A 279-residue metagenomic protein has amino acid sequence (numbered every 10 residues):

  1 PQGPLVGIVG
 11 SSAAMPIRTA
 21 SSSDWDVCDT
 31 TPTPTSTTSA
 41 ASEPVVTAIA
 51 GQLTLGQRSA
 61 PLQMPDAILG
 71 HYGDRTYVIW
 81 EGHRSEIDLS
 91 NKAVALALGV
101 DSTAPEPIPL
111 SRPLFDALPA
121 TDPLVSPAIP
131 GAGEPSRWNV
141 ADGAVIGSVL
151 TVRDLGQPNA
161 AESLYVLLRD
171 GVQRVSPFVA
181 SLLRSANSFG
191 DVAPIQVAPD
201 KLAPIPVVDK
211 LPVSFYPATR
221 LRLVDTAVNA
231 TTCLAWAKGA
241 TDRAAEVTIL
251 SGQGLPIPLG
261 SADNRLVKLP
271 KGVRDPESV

Functional and structural regions predicted by a protein language model:
P1-V279: Short, surface-exposed polybasic-aromatic patches that bind anionic ligands, especially phosphate groups
